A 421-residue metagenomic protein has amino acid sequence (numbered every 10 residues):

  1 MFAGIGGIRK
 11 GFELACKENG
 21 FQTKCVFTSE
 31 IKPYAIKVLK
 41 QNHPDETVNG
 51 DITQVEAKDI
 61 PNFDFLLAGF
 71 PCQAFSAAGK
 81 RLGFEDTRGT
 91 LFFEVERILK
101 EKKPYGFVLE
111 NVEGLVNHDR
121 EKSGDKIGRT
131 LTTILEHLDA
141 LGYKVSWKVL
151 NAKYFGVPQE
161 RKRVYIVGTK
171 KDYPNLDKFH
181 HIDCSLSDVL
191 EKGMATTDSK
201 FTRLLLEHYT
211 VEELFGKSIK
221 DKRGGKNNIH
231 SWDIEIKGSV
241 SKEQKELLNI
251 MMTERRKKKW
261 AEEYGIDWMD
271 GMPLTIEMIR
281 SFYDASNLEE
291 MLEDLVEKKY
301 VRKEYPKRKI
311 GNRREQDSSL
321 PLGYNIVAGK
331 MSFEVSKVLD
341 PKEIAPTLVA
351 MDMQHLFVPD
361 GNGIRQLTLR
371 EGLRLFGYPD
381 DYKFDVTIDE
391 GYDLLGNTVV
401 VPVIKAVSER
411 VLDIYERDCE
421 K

Functional and structural regions predicted by a protein language model:
M1-G106, V112-T132: Core alpha/beta nucleotide-donor-binding catalytic domains of modification enzymes
N49, E113, Y143-Y154: Conserved S-adenosyl-L-methionine
Q73-A78, L115-H118, F155-E160, Y173-D177 (+1 more regions): Short catalytic/ligand-binding loop motif for oxyanion handling, primarily in non-cytosolic enzymes, centered on
D125-V145: Conserved Class I S-adenosyl-L-methionine
V157-I236, L248: Flexible, glycine-/basic-rich loop-and-beta segments that form/coincide with the SAM-dependent methyltransferase
H230-K421: C-terminal target-recognition/interaction regions appended to catalytic cores
